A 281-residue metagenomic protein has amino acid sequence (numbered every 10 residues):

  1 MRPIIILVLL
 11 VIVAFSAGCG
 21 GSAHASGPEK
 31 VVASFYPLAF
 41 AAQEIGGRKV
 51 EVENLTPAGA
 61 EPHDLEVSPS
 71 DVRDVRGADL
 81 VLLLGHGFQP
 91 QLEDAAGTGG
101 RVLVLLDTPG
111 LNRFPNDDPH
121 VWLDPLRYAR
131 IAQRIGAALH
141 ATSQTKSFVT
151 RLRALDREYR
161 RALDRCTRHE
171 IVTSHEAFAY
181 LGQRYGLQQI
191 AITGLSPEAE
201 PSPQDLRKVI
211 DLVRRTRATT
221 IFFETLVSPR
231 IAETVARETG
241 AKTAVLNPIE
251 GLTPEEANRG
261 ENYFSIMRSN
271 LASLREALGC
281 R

Functional and structural regions predicted by a protein language model:
I6-A17: Bacterial N-terminal signal peptides
F15-R281: Extracytoplasmic metal-acquisition and chelation regions
